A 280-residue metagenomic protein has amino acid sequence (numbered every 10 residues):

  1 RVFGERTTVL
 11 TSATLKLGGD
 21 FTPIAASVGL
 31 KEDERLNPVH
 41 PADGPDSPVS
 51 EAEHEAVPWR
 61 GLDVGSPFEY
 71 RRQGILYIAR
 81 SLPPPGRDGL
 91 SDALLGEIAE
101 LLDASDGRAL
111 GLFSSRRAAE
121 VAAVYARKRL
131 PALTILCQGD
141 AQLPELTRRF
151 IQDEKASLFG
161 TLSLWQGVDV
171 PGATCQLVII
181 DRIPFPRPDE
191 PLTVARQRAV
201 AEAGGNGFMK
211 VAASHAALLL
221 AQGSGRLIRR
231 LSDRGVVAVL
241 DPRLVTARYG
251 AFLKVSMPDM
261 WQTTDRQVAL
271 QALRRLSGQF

Functional and structural regions predicted by a protein language model:
R1-F280: ASCE RecA-like P-loop NTPase motor cores that couple ATP hydrolysis to mechanical translocation on nucleic acids
